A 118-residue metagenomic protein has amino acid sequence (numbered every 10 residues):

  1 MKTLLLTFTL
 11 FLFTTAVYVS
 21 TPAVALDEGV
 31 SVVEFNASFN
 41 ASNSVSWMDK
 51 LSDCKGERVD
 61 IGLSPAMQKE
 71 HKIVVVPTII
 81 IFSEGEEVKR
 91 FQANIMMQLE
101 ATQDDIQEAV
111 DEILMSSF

Functional and structural regions predicted by a protein language model:
T7-A16: Bacterial N-terminal signal peptides
T21-E57: Local sequence-structure signature of Cys/Sec-based thiol-disulfide redox active-site neighborhoods
S31-E34, T78-I80, R90: Soluble periplasmic/extracytoplasmic beta-strand elements of cell-envelope proteins
F35-S38, I61-G62, N94: Active-site-proximal beta-strand/loop segments in catalytic clefts of secreted hydrolases
S38-A41, A66, E87-V88, M96: Solvent-exposed loop/turn segments at secondary-structure junctions within structured extracellular/periplasmic domains
I61-K69: N-terminal post-signal-peptidase region of extra-cytosolic proteins
H71-F82: Structural micro-motif
I81-F118: Non-catalytic, surface beta->alpha helical segment in thiol-disulfide oxidoreductase systems
